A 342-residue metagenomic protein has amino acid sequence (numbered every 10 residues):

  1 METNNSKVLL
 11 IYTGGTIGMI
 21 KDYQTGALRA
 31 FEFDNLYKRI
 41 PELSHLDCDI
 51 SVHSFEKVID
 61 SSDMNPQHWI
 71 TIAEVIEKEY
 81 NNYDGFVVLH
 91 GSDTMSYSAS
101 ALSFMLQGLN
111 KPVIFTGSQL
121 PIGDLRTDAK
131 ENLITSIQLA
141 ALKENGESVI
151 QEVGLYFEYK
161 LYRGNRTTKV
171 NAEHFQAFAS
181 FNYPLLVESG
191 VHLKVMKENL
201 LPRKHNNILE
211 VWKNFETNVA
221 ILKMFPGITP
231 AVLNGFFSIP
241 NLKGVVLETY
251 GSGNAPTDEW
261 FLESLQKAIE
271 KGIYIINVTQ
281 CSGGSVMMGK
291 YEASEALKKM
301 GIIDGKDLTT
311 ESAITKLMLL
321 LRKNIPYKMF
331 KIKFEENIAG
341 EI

Functional and structural regions predicted by a protein language model:
M1-K78: ATP/NTP phosphate-donor binding region
N4-N5, I11-G15, F33-S44, R163-S252 (+1 more regions): Accessory alpha-helical/coil subdomains and C-terminal extensions that flank or cap enzyme catalytic cores
I11-T13, V88-H90, I114-G117, Q151-E158 (+3 more regions): Short beta-strand segments
M19-I20, T94-A99, N132-L133, N254-P256: Short glycine/serine/threonine-rich phosphate/pyrophosphate-binding segments that cradle anionic phosphate groups
Y83-M95, P240-G253: Short acidic, glycine-rich surface-loop motifs adjacent to enzyme active sites
L89-K111, T257-S264, A293: Short Gly/Thr/Asp-enriched flexible loops that form oxyanion-binding sites at enzyme active sites
F115-G190: Internal gly/pro-rich beta-alpha loop/helix module that stabilizes soluble enzyme cofactors or their anionic handles
T249-I342: C-terminal non-catalytic interaction/assembly regions of soluble proteins
